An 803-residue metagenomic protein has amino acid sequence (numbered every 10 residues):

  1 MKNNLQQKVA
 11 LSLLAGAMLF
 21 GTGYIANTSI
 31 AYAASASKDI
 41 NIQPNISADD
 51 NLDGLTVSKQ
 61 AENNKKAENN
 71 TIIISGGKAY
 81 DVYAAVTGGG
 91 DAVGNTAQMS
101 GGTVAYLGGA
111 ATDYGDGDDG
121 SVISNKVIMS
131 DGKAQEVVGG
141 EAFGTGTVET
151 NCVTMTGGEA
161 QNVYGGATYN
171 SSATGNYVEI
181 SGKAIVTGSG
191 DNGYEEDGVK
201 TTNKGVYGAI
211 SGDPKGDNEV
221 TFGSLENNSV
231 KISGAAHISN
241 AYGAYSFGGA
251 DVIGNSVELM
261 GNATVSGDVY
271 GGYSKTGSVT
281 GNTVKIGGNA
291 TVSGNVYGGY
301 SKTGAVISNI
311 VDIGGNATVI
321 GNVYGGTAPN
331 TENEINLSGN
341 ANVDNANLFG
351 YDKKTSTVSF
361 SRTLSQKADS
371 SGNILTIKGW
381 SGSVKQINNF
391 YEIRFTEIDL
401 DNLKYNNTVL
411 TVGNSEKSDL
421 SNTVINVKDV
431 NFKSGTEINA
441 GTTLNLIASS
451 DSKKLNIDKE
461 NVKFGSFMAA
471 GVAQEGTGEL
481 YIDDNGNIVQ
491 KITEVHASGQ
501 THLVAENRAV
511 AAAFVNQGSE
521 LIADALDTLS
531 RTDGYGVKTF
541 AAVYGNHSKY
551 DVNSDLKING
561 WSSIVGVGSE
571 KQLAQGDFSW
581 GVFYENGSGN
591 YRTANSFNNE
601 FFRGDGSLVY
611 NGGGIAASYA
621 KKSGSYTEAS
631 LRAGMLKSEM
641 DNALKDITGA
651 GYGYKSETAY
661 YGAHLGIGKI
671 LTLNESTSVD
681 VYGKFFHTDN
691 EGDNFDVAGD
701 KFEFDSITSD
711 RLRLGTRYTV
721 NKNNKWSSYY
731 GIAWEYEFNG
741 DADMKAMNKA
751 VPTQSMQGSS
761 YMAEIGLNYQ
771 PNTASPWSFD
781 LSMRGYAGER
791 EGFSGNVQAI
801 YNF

Functional and structural regions predicted by a protein language model:
M1-Y32: Bacterial Sec-dependent N-terminal signal peptides
D39-K65, S75-V93, T103-I123, K133-V148 (+8 more regions): Extracellular beta-strand/beta-solenoid scaffold signature
G120, G146, S171, G223 (+11 more regions): Transmembrane beta-barrel outer-membrane domains
Y324-I335, G339, D344-N445: Extracellular beta-strand/loop-rich repeat segments of large surface/secreted proteins
H496-E675, S782-A787: Outer membrane beta-barrel translocator domains of Type V secretion systems
V537-A541, F578-V582, S625-L631, Y661-L665 (+6 more regions): Transmembrane beta-strands of outer-membrane beta-barrel proteins
N553-D555, N595-D605, K637-E657, D689-D710 (+1 more regions): Solvent-exposed, glycine/polar-rich loop segments of beta-barrel outer-membrane systems
I615-S618, L673, A698-F803: Outer membrane beta-barrel transmembrane domains
